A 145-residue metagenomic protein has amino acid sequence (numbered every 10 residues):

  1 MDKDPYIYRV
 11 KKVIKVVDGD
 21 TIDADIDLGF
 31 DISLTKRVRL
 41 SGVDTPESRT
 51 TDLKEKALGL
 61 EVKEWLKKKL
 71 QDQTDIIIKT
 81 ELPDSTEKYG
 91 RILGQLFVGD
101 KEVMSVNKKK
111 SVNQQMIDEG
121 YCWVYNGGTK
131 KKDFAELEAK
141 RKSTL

Functional and structural regions predicted by a protein language model:
M1-L145: Small beta-barrel nucleic-acid-binding modules, primarily SNase/OB-fold domains and secondarily Tudor-like barrels
